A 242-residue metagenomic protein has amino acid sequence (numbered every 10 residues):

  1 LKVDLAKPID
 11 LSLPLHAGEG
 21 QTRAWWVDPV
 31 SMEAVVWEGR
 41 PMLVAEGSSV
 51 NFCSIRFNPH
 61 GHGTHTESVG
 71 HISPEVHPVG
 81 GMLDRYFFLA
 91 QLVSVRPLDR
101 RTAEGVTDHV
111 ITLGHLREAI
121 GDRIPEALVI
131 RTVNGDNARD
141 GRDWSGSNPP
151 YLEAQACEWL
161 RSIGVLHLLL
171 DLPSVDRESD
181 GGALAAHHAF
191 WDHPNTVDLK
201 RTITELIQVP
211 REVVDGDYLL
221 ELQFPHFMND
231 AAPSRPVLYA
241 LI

Functional and structural regions predicted by a protein language model:
L1-I242: Active-/binding-site microenvironments in catalytic and ligand-binding cores
